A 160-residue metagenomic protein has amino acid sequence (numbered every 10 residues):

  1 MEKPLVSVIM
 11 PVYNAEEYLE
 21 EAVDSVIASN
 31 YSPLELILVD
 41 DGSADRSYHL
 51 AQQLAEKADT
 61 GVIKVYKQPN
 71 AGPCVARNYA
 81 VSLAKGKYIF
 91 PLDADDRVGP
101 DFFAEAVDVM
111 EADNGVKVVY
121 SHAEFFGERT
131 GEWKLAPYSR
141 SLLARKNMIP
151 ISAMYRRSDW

Functional and structural regions predicted by a protein language model:
M1-W160: Nucleotide-sugar donor-binding/catalytic module of glycosyltransferases that assemble extracellular/cell-envelope
